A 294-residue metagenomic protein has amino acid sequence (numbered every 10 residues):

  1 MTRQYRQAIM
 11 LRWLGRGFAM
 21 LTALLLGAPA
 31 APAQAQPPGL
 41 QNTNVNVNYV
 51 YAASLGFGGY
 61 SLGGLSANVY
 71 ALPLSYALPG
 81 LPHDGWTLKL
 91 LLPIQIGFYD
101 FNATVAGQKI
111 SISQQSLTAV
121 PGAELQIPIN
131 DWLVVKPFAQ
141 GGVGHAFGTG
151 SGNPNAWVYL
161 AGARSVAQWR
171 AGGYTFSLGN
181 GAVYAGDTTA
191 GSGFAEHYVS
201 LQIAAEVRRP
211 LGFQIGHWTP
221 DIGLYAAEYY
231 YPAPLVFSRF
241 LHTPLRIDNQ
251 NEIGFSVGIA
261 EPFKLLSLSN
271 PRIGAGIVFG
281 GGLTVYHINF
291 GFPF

Functional and structural regions predicted by a protein language model:
A31-A106: Short glycine/proline- and aromatic-enriched beta-strand/turn motifs that initiate or cap beta-hairpins
A53, L90-I94, V135-G141, F176-N180 (+3 more regions): Membrane-embedded beta-strand positions of outer-membrane beta-barrel proteins
F57-G59, I94-N102, I127, G141-T149 (+6 more regions): Transmembrane beta-strands of outer-membrane beta-barrel pores
S66-L72, W86-L88, S113-A119, N153-A161 (+3 more regions): Residues that define the transmembrane beta-barrel architecture of outer-membrane proteins
L72-L78, A119-I127, A161-W169, N180-A182 (+4 more regions): Residues on the lipid-exposed face of transmembrane beta-strands in outer-membrane beta-barrel proteins
L78-K89, I127-V135, W169-F176, L211-I222 (+1 more regions): Short loop/turn motifs that connect adjacent beta-strands in outer-membrane beta-barrel proteins
D100-V105, K109-S111, Q214-F294: Outer membrane beta-barrel transmembrane domains
P154-P234: Detector for outer-membrane/organellar transmembrane beta-barrel domains, recognizing the amphipathic beta-strand
